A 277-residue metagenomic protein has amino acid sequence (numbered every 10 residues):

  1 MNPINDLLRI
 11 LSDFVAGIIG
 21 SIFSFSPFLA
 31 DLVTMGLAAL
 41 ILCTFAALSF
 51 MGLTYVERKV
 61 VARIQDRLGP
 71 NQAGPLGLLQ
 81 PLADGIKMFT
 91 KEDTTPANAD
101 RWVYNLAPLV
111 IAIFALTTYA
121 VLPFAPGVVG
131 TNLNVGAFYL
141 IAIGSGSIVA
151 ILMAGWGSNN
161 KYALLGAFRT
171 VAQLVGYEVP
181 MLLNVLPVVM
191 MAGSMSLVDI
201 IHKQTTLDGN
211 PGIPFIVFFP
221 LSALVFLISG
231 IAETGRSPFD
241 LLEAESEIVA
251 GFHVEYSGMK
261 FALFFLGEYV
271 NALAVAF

Functional and structural regions predicted by a protein language model:
M1-F277: Selective transmembrane helix interface/packing segments
